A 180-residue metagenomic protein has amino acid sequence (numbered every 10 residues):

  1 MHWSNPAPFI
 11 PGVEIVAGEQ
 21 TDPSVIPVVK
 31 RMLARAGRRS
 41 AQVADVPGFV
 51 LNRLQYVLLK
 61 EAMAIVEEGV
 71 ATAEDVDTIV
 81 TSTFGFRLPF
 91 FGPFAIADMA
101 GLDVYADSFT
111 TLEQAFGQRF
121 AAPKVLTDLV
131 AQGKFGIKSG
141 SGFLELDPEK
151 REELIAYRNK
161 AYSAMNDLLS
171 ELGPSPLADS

Functional and structural regions predicted by a protein language model:
M1-D45, F49-N52: Rossmann-fold dinucleotide-binding core
H2-N5, E14, G69, G101 (+1 more regions): Residue-level detector of functionally special positions within alpha-helical transmembrane segments of multi-pass
G12-A17, E67, T78-T81: Active-site-adjacent "lid/gating" segments in soluble enzymes
D22-S24, V70-A71, D103: Substrate-binding strand-loop-helix patch in Rossmann-like NAD(P)-dependent oxidoreductase/epimerase domains
A34-D45, A73-S180: NAD(P)-dependent Rossmann-like dehydrogenase/reductase catalytic/cofactor-binding core
Q55-E61, T81: Structural/interface elements that position substrates and couple domains in central-metabolism enzymes
A64-T72: C-terminal regulatory/interaction module of P-loop NTP-utilizing enzymes
